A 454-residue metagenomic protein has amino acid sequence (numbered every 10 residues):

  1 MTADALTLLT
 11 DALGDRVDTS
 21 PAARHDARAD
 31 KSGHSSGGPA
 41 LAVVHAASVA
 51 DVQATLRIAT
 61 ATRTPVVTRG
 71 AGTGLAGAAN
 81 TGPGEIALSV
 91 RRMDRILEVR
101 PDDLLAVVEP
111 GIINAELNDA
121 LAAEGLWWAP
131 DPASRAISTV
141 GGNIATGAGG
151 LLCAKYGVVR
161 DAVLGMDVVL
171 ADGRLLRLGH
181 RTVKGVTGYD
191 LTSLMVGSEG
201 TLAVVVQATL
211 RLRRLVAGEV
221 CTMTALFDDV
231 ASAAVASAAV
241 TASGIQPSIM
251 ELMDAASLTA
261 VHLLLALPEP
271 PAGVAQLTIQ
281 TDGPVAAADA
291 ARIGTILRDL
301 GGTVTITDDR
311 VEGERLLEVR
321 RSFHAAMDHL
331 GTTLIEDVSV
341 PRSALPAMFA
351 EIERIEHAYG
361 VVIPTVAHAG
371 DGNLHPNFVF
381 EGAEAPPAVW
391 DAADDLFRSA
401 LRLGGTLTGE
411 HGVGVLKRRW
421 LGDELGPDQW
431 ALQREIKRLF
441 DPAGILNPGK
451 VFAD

Functional and structural regions predicted by a protein language model:
M1-D454: Noncatalytic alpha-helical scaffold of FAD-dependent oxidoreductases
